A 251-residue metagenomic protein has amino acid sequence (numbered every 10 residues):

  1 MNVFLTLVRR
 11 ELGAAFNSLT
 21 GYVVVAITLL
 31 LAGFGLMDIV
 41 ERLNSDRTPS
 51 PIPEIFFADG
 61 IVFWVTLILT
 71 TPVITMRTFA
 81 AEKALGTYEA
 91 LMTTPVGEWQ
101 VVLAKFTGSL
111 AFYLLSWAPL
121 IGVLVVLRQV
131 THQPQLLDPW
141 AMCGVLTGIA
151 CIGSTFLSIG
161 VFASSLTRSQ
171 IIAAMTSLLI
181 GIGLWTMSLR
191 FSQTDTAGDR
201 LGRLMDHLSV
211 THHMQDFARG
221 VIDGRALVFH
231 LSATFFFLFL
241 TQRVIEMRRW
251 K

Functional and structural regions predicted by a protein language model:
M1-V23: Aromatic- and glycine-rich beta-strand/loop motifs that create alpha-glucan
L19-V40, V62-T71, L179-W185: Hydrophobic alpha-helical transmembrane segments of multi-pass membrane transport/permease proteins
Y22-A26, M142-T147, A174-M175, L227-L231: Hydrophobic alpha-helical transmembrane segments
F34-M37, P53-F57, G108-Q170, I222: Secretory targeting signals
I39-E54, A173-V244, K251: Terminal transmembrane helical anchor/hairpin motif
F57-A81: Long, hydrophobic alpha-helical segments
T71-T75, V123, S158-I159, L240-T241: Hydrophobic/aromatic residues in alpha-helical transmembrane segments
T78-G108: Helix-loop-helix units of permease transmembrane domains in multi-pass membrane transporters, especially ABC
